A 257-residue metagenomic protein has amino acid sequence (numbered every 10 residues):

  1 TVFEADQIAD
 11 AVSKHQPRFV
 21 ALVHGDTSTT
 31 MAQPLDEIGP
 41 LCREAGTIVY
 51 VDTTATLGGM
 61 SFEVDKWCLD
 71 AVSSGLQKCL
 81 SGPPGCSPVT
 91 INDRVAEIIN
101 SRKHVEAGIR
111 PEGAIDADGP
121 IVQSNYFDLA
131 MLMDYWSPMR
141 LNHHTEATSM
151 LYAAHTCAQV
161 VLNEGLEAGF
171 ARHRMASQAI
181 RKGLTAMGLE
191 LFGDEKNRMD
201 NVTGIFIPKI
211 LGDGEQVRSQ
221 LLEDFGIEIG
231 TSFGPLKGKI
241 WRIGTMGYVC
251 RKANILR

Functional and structural regions predicted by a protein language model:
T1-F3, E228-S232: Active-site cofactor/substrate anionic-group-binding motifs, chiefly glycine- and Lys/Arg-rich phosphate-binding loops
V2-T54, A71, C79: Active-site phosphate-binding strand-loop segment of PLP-dependent enzymes
V49-Y50, L191, I229: Hydrophobic beta-strand scaffold residues
D65-Q77: Conserved active-site segment immediately N-terminal to the catalytic lysine that forms the internal aldimine
Q77-K182, A186: Active-site C-terminal subdomain of aminotransferase-like
E190-D224: Conserved PLP-binding catalytic core of the aspartate aminotransferase-like
P235, K239-R257: PLP-dependent enzyme catalytic core of the Aspartate aminotransferase-like
